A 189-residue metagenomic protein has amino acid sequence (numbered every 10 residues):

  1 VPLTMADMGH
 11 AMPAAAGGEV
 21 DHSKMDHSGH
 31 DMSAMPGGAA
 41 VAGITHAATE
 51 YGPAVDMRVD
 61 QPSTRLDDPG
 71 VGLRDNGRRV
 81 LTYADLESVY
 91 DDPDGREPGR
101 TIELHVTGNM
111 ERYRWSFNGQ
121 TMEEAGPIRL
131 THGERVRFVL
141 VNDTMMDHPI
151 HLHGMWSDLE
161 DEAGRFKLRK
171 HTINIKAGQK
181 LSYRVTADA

Functional and structural regions predicted by a protein language model:
V1-A189: Copper-binding active sites and cupredoxin-like electron-transfer domains, recognizing His/Cys-rich ligand loops
